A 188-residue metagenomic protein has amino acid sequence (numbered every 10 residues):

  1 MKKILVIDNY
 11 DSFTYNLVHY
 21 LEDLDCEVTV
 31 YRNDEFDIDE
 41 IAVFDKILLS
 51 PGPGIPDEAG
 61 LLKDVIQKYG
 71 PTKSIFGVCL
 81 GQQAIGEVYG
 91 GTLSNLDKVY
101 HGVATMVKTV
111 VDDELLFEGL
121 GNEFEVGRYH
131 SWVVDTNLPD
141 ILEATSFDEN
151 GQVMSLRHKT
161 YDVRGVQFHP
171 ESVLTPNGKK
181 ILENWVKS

Functional and structural regions predicted by a protein language model:
M1-L5: Extreme N-terminal starter segment of soluble prokaryotic enzymes
F13, G54-P56, V173: Active-site beta-alpha loop architecture of Rossmann-like, nucleotide-cofactor-dependent enzymes
V18-C26: Two-component/phosphorelay signaling modules centered on CheY-like receiver
E27-N33: Short hydrophobic/Thr-rich beta-strand motif most characteristic of the beta2 strand and flanking loop of CheY-like
F36-F44: Short amphipathic alpha-helix with an adjacent loop that forms part of the alpha/beta core around
F44-E114, E118, E125, L182-E183: Cysteine-nucleophile active-site neighborhood
D113-T160: Catalytic beta-strand/loop cores that center a nucleophilic Ser/Cys/Thr and support acyl-enzyme chemistry
V173-S188: Acyltransferase
